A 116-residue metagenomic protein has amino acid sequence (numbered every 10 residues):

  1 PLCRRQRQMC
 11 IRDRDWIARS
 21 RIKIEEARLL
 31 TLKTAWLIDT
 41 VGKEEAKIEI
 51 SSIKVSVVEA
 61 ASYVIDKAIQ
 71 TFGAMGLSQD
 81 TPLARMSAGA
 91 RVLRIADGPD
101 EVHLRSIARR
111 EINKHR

Functional and structural regions predicted by a protein language model:
P1-I11: Single conserved hydrophobic/aromatic residue that forms the stacking wall/gate of nucleotide- or nucleobase-binding
Q8, R21-S56, I69-G76: C-terminal helix-coil-helix/basic helical segment that borders enzyme active sites and/or dimer interfaces and provides
K33, S56, K67, R91-V92 (+1 more regions): Generic recognition of well-ordered alpha-helical segments
A60-A68: Hydrophobic alpha-helical segments of membrane proteins
F72-R116: Glycine-rich phosphate/cofactor-binding loops in nucleotide/flavin-utilizing enzymes
